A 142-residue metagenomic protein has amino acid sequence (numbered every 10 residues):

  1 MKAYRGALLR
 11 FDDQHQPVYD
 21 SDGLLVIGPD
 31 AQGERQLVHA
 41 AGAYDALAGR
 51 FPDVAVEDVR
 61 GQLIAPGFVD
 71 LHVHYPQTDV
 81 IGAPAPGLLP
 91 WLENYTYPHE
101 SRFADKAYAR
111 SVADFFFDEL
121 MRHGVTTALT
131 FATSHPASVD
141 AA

Functional and structural regions predicted by a protein language model:
M1-R5, A48-W91, D114, D118-R122: Replace "His-x-His-based motif
M1-R50: N-terminal metal-binding scaffold of metallo-dependent hydrolase/deaminase domains
D13-H15, G23, F51, G67-F68 (+4 more regions): Solvent-exposed, flexible loop/coil residues
S21-D30, E57-D58, Q77, G87-L88 (+1 more regions): Short, low-complexity, polar/charged sequence segments that are solvent-exposed and flexible
E34, H39-A40, L71-V73, G87-L88 (+1 more regions): Short C-terminal domain-edge/linker segments immediately following a structured domain
G82-A142: Alpha-helical scaffold segments that flank or form the walls of functional sites
